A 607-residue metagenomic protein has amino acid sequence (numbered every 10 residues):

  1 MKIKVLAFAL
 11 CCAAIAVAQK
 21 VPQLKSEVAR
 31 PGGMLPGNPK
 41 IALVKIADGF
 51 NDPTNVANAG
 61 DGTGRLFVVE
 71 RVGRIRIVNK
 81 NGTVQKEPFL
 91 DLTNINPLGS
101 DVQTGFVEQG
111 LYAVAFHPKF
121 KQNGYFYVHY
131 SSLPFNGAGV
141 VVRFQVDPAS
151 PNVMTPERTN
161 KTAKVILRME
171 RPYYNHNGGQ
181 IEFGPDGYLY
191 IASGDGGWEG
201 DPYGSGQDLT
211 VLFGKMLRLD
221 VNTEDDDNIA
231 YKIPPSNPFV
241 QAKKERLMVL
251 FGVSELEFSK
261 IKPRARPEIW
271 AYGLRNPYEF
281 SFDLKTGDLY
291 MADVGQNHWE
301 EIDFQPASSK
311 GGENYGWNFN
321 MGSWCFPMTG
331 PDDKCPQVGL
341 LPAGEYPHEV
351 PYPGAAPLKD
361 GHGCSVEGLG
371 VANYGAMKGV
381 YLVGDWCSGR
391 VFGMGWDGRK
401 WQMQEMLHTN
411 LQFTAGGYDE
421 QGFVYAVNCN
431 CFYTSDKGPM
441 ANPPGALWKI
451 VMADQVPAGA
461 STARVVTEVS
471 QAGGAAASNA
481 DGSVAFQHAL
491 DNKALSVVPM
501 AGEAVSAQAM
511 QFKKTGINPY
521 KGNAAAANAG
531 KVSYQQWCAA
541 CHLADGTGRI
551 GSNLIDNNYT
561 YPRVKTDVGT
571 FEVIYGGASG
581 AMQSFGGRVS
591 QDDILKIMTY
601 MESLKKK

Functional and structural regions predicted by a protein language model:
K4, K20-G37, V72, S100-T104 (+7 more regions): Beta-propeller domain segments
K45-N51, L90-D91, Q103-F106, L167-P172 (+3 more regions): Surface loop/turn motifs at the tips and blade-to-blade linkers of beta-strand repeat domains
A47, S506, N523-A544, T570-G576: Sequence/structural segment immediately N-terminal to covalent heme-attachment motifs in c-type and related
G60-T63, P118-Q122, F183-G187, L284-T286 (+2 more regions): Residue-level detector of Asp-centered blade-edge/turn motifs that repeat once per structural unit in beta-propeller
G110-L111, P277, D481-K493, P499 (+3 more regions): Extracytoplasmic electron-transfer domains, predominantly the class I c-type cytochrome c fold
A138-E182: Asp-box/WD-like beta-propeller blade repeats and closely related beta-sheet repeat scaffolds
R266, N492, V498-S533: Electrostatic cytochrome c docking/interface patches
L274, K400-E420: Conserved blade-ending motifs and adjacent loop-strand segments that build the rim/top face of beta-propeller domains
